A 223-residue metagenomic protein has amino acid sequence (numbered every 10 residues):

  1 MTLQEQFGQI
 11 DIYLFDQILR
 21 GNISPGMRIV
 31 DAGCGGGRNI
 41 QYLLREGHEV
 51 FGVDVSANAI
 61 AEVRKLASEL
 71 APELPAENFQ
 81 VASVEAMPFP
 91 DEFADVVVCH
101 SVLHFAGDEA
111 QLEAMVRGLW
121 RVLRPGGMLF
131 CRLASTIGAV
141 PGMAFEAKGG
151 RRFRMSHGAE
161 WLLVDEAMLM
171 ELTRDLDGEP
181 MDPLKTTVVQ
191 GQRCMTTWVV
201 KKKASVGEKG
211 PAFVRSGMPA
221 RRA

Functional and structural regions predicted by a protein language model:
M1-S24, I29, G35-E85, F130-A223: Class I (Rossmann-like) S-adenosyl-L-methionine-dependent methyltransferase catalytic domain, capturing the SAM-binding
A57, E109-E113: Non-membrane alpha-helical structural segments and their capping/turn regions in soluble enzymes
E85-V97: A short acidic, Gly/Pro-enriched loop at the edge of an enzyme's catalytic core that lines a small-molecule cofactor
V96-A110: A short SAM/SAH-binding and catalytic strip from SAM-dependent methyltransferases
L103, M115, S135: Flexible, active-site-proximal loop/turn residues at the rims of small-molecule/cofactor binding pockets and catalytic
E113-P125: A short glycine-rich, Lys/Arg-flanked "PGG" loop and its adjoining helix->strand segment in the class I
